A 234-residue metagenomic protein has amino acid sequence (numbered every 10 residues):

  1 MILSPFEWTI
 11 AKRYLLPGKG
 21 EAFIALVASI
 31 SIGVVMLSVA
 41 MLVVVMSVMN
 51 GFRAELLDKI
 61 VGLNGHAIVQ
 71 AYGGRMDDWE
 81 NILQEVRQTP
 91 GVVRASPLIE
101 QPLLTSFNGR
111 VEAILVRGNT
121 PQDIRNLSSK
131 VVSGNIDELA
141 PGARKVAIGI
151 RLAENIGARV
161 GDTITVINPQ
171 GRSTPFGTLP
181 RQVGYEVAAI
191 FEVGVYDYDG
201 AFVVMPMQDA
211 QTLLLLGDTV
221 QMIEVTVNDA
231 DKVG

Functional and structural regions predicted by a protein language model:
M1-V39: N-terminal Sec/SRP start-transfer signal
V35, A40-L115, N135-G142: Hydrophobic, regular-secondary-structure patches
L42, V146, T226: Active-site-adjacent beta-strand anchor residues
A67-A71, L152-A153, T219-G234: A short beta-strand structural signal in non-transmembrane regions
R75-M76, P206, D229-K232: Helix N-cap motif at beta-to-alpha junctions
Q84-D218: A structural signal for hydrophobic secondary-structure junctions, strongest on transmembrane helix-loop-helix units
